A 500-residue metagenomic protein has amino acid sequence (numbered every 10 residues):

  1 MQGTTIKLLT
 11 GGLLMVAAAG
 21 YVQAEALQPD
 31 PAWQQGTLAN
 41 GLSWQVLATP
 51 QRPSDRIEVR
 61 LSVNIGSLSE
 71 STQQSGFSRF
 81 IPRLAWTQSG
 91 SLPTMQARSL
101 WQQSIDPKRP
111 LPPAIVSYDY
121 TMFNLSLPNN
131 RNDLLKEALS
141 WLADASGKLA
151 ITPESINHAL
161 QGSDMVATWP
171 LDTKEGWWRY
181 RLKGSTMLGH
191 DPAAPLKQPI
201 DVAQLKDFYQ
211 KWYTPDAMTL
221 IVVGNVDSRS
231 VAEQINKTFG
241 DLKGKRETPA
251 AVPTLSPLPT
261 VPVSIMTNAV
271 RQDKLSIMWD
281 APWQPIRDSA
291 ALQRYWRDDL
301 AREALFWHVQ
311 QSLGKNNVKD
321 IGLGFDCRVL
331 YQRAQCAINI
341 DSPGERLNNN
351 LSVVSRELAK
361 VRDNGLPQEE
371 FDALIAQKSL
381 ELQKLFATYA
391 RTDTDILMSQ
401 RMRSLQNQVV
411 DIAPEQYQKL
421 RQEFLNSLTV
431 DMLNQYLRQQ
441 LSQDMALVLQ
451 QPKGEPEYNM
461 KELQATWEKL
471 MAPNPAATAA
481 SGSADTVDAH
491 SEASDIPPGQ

Functional and structural regions predicted by a protein language model:
M1-Q23: Gram-negative bacterial Sec-dependent N-terminal signal peptides
E25-A26, T219-G224, I375, S379-Q500: C-terminal regions of mature proteins
E25-Q34, W178-M218, V252-T254, A281-A290 (+2 more regions): Histidine-acidic residue clusters that define the catalytic metal-binding segment of zinc metallopeptidase domains
G41, L61, R79-F80, F123 (+10 more regions): Buried hydrophobic packing residues in well-ordered domains
E58-S126, D172, M187-D191, E303-Q332: M16/MPP (pitrilysin/insulinase) zinc-metallopeptidase core fold and M16-derived inactive scaffolds
R98-F208, S352-R356, D363-M398: Acidic/histidine-enriched segments that form metal/cofactor-coordinating and catalytic pocket/exosite environments
V202-K237, R438, S442-A446: Non-catalytic, conformational "gating/processing" segments within enzyme and secreted inhibitor domains
T219-S276, D280-Q284, G454-A489: An aromatic/glycine/proline-enriched structural segment found at the starts of mature extracellular/organellar domains
